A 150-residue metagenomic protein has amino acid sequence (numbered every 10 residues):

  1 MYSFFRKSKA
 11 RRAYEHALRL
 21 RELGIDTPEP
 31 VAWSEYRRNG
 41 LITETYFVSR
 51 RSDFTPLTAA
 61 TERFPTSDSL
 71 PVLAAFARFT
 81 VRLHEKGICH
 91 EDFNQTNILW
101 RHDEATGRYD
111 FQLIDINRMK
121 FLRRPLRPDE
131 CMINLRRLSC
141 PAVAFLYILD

Functional and structural regions predicted by a protein language model:
M1-P56, A75-K86, H90: Conserved ATP-binding subdomain of kinase catalytic cores across diverse folds
R38-T43, D103-D110: Short, solvent-exposed loop/turn segments that connect beta-strands within catalytic domains and beta-strand-rich
S52-D53, D103-A105, V143: Short loop segments at secondary-structure junctions
L57-T66: AlphaC helix of the protein kinase catalytic domain
S69-L73: Short alpha-helical scaffold element within the canonical Hanks-type protein kinase domain
F93-D103: Hydrophobic residue at the +6 position relative to the catalytic HRD Asp in the kinase catalytic loop
R108-D150: C-lobe/activation-segment region of protein kinase-like
